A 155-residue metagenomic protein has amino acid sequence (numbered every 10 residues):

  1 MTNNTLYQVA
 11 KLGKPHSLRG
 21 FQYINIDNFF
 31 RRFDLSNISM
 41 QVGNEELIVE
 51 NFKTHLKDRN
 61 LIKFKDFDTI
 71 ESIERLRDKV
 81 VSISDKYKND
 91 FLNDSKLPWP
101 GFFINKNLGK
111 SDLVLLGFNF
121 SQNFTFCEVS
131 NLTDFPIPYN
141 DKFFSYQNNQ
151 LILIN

Functional and structural regions predicted by a protein language model:
M1-N155: Short Lys/Arg-rich amphipathic alpha-helical segments
